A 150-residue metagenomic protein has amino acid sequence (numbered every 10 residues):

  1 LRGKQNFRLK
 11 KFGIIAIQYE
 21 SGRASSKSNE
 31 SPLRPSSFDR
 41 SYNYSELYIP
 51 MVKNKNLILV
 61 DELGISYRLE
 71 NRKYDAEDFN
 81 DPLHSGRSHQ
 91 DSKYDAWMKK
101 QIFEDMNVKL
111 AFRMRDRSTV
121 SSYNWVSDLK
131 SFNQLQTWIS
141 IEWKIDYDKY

Functional and structural regions predicted by a protein language model:
L1, S21-S25, S41-L47, L69-K73 (+3 more regions): Transmembrane beta-barrel architecture of outer-membrane proteins
L1-F7, S45-K53, A96-K100, F112 (+1 more regions): Residues on the lipid-exposed face of transmembrane beta-strands in outer-membrane beta-barrel proteins
L1-Y48: Acidic, serine/threonine- and glycine-rich low-complexity intrinsically disordered segments that serve as flexible
F7-I17, N54-I65, K100-L110, I145-Y150: Repeated loop/turn-to-beta-strand initiation elements of outer-membrane beta-barrel proteins
Y19-K27, M51-K53, Y67-D75, F112-S118 (+1 more regions): Transmembrane beta-strands of outer-membrane beta-barrel pores
K27-L33, D75-F79, V120-N124: Outer-membrane beta-barrel and related beta-rich outer-membrane complex signature in Gram-negative bacteria
P32-Y44, P82-D91, S127-L135: Replace "Gram-negative outer membrane beta-barrel proteins" with "bacterial and organellar outer membrane beta-barrel
S131-Y150: Outer-membrane beta-barrel "beta-signal"
